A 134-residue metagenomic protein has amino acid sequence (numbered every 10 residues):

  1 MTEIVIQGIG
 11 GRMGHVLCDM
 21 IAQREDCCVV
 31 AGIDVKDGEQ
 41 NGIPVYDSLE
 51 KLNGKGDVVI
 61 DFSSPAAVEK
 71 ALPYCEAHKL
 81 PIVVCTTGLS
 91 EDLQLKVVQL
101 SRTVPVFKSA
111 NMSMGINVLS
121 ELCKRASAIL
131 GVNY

Functional and structural regions predicted by a protein language model:
M1-V5: Extreme N-terminal starter segment of soluble prokaryotic enzymes
I6-C18: N-terminal Rossmann NAD(P)H-binding glycine-rich loop of SDR-like oxidoreductase domains
Q23-G42: NAD(P)-binding Rossmann-fold cofactor-contacting core
V29, N41-G56: Short acidic low-complexity segments
V29, V45, I82-V83, V106-K108: Hydrophobic beta-strand scaffold residues
V59-I60: N-terminal Rossmann-like NAD(P) cofactor-binding module of classical short-chain dehydrogenase/reductase
L72-P73, A77, T86-K108, N117-R125: Rossmann-fold NAD(P)-binding glycine/threonine-rich loop
F107, I129-Y134: Short, structured loop/turn "capping" segments at alpha-beta junctions
